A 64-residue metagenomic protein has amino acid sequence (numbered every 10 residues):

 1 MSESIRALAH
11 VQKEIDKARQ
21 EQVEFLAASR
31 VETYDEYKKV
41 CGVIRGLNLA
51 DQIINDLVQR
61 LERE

Functional and structural regions predicted by a protein language model:
M1-A28: N-terminal acidic leader/helix
S4, K17, E32-D35, E64: Long, hydrophilic "mature protein body" segments
V31-E62: Short, charge-rich amphipathic interface segments used for partner binding and complex assembly
